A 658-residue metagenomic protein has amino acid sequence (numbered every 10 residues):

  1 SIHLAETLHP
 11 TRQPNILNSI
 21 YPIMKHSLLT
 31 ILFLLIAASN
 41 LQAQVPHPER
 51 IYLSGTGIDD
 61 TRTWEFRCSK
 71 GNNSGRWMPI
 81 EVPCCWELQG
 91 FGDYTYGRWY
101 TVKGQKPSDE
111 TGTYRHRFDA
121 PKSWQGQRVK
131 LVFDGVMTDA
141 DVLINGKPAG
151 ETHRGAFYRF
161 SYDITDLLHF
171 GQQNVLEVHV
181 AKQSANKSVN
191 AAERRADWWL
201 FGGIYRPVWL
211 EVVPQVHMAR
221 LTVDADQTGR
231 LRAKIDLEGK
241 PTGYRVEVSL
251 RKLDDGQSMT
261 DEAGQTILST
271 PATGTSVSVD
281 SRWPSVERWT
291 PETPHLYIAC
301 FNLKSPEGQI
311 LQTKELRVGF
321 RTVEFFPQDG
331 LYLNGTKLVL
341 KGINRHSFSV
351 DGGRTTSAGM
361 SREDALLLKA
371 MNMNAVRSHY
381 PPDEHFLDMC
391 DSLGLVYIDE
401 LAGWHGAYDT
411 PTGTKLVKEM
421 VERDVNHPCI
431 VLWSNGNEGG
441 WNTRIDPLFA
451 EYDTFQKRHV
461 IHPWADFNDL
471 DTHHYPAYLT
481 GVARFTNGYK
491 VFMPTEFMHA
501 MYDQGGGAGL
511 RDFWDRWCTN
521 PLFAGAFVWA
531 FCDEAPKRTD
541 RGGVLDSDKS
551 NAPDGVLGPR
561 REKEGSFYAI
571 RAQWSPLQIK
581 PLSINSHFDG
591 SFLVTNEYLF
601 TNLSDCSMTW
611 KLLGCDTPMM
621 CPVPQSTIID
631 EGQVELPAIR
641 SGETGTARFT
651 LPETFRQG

Functional and structural regions predicted by a protein language model:
V45-I51, R67-G71, D109-R220, K240 (+4 more regions): Accessory beta-strand-rich segments of carbohydrate-active enzymes
Y52, T56-R76, E81, E87-Q89 (+6 more regions): Substrate-binding clefts and catalytic carboxylate motifs of secreted carbohydrate-active enzymes
L88-F133, M137-N145, A149-R154, E211-D224 (+6 more regions): Active-site-adjacent substrate/metal-binding segments within catalytic domains of carbohydrate-active enzymes
Y114-H116, Y158-Y162, T275-S281, E643-F649: Short strand-edge motifs at loop-to-beta-strand transitions and within beta-strands of extracellular beta-rich domains
W124-Q127, L168-Q173, R282-L296, F655-G658: Short glycine/proline/serine/threonine-rich loop/turn segments at secondary-structure transition edges
V142-I144, R230-S269, V277, A299-F301 (+3 more regions): Beta-strand-rich binding/interaction modules
T293, F301-K314, E653-G658: Terminal connector regions
G359-A370, A375-A569: Substrate-binding/catalytic cleft of secreted carbohydrate-active enzymes, primarily glycoside hydrolases
